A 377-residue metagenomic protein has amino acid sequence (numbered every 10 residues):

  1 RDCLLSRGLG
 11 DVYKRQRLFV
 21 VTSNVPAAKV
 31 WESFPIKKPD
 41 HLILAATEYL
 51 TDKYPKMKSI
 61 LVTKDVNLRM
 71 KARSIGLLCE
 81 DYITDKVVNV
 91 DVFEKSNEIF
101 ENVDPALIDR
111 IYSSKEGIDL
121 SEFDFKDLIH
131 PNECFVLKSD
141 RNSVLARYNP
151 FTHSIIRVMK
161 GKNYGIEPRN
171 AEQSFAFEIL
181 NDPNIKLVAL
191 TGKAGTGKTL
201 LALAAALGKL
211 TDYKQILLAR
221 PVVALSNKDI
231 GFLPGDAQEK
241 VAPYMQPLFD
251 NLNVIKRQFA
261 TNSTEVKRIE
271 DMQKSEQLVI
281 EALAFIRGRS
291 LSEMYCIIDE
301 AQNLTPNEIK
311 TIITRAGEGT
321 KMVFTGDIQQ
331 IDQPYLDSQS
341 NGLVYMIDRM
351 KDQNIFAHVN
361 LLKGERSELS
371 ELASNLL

Functional and structural regions predicted by a protein language model:
R1, P35, A45-Y49, M57 (+4 more regions): Conserved helicase motor core of SF1/SF2 NTP-dependent helicases
D2-L9, Y13: Single conserved hydrophobic/aromatic residue that forms the stacking wall/gate of nucleotide- or nucleobase-binding
K14-H41, G161-G165: Glycine-rich phosphate-binding "P-loop"
V21-S23, E32, L145-N149, I156-M159 (+1 more regions): Short amphipathic beta-strand/extended segments with alternating polar/hydrophobic composition
V62-T63: Short beta-strand scaffold positions
D81, K86-R157: Interdomain "pre-motor" coupling segment immediately N-terminal to P-loop NTPase/helicase cores
I297-I298: Hydrophobic residues in beta-strands of the RecA-like P-loop NTPase core, especially within AAA+ ATPase
